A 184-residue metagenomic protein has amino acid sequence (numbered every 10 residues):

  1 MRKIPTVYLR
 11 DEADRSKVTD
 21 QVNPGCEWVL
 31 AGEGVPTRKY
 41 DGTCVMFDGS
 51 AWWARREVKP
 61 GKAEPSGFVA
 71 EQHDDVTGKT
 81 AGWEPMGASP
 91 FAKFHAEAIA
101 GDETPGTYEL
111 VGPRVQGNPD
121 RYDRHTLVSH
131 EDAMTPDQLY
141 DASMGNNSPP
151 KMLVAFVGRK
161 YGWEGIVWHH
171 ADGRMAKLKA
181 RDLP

Functional and structural regions predicted by a protein language model:
M1-P184: Core nucleotide-handling region used for phosphoryl-transfer chemistry
